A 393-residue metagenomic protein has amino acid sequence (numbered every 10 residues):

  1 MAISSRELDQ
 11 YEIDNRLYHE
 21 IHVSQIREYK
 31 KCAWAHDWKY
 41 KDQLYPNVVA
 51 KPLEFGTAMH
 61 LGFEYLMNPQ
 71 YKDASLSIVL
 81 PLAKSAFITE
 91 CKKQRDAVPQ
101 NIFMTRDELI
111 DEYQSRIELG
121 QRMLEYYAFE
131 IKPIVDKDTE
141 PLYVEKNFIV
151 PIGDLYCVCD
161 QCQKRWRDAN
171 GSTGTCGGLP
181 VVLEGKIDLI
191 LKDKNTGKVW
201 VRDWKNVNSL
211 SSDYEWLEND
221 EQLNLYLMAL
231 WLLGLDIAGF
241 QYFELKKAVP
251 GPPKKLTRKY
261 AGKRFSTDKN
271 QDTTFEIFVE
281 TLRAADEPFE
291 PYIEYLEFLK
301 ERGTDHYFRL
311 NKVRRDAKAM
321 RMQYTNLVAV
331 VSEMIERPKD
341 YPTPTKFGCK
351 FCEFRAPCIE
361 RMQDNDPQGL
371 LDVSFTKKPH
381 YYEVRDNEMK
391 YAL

Functional and structural regions predicted by a protein language model:
M1-I21, G303: Long, acidic, intrinsically disordered low-complexity segments
I26-K72, I117-Q121, E145, G348-P357: Nuclease catalytic cores
K30-Y40, N195-D203, Q323-A329: Active-site-adjacent bridging/hinge elements
D37-W38, N47, P151-G153, S209-S211 (+2 more regions): Short catalytic/ligand-binding loop motif for oxyanion handling, primarily in non-cytosolic enzymes, centered on
D42, E64-Y71, A128, K132 (+5 more regions): Hydrophobic/aromatic-lined pockets within catalytic cores
G62-Q161, A169-T175: A non-catalytic, helix-rich entry segment at domain boundaries
Y143-L223, L227-M228, L232-G234: Non-catalytic protein-protein interaction segments used by genome-maintenance enzymes to assemble and couple activities
G171, W216, A229-L393: Metal-dependent nuclease catalytic regions and adjoining charged, substrate-binding loops involved in nucleic-acid end
